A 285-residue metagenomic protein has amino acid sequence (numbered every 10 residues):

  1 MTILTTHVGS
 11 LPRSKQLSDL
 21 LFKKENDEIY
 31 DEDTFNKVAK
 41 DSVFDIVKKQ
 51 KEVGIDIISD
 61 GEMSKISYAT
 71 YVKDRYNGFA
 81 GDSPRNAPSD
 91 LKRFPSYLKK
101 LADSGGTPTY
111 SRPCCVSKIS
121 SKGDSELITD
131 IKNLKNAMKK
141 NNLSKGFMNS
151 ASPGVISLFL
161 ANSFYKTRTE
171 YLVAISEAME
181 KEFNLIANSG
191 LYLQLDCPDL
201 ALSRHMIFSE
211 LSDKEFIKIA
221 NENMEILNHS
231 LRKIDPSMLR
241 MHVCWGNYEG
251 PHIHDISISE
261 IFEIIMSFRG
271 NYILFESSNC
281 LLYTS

Functional and structural regions predicted by a protein language model:
M1-S285: Domain-level signal for soluble alpha/beta catalytic cores
